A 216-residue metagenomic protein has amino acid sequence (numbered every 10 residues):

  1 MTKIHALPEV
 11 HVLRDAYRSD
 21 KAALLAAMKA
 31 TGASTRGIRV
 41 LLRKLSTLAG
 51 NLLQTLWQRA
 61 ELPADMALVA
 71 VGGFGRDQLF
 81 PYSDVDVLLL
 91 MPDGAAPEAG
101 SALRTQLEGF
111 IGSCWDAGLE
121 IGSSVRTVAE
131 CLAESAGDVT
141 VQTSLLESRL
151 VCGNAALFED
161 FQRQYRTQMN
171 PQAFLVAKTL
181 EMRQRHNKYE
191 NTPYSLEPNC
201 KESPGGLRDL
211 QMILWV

Functional and structural regions predicted by a protein language model:
M1-V216: A nucleotide- and high-energy phosphate-metabolite-utilizing enzyme signature
